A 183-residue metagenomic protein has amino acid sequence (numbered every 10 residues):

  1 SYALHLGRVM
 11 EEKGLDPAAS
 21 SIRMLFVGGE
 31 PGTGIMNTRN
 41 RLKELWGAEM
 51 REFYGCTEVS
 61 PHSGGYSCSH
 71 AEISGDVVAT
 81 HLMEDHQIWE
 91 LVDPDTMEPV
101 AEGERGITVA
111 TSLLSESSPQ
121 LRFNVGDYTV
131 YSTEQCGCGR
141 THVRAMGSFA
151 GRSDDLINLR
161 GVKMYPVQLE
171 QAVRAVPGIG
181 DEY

Functional and structural regions predicted by a protein language model:
S1-Y183: Active-site glycine/GP-rich loop and adjacent strand/helix microenvironment that borders small-molecule binding pockets
